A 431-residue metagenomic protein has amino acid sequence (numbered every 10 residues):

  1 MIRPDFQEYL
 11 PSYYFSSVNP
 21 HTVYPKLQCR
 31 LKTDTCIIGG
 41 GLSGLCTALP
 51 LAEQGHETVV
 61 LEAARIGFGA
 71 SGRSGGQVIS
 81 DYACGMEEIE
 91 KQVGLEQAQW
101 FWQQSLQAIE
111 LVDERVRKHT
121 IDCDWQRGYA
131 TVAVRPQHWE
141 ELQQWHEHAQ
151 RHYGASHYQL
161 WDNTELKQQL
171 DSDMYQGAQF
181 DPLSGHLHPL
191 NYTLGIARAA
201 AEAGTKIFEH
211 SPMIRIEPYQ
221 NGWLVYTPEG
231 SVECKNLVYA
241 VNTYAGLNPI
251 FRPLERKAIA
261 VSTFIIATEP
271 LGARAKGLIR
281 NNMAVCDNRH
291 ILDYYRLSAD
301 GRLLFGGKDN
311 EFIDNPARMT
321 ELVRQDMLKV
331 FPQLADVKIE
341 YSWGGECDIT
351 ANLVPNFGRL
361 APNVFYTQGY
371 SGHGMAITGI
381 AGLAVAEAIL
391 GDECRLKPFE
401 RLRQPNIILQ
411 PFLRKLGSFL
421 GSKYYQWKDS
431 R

Functional and structural regions predicted by a protein language model:
M1-T35, E53: Extreme N-terminal leader/targeting segments of oxidoreductases
I2-S17, C84-E90, E114-G195: Flavin (FAD/FMN) cofactor-binding and adjacent substrate-gating region of FAD-dependent oxidoreductase domains
L31-V60: N-terminal Rossmann-like FAD-binding beta1-loop-alpha1 element of flavoenzymes
P50, I66-D124, E140-H152, K276-G277: Conserved FAD-binding subdomain of flavin-dependent enzymes
E110, K118-Q126, M213-R215, G230-A273 (+1 more regions): Active-site substrate-recognition segment that forms the wall of the catalytic cavity or substrate channel
E140, E147-H148, D173-K235: Helical element adjacent to the flavin cofactor pocket in flavoenzyme catalytic cores
D309, I313-P316, T320-S430: C-terminal catalytic lobe of FAD-dependent flavoproteins
